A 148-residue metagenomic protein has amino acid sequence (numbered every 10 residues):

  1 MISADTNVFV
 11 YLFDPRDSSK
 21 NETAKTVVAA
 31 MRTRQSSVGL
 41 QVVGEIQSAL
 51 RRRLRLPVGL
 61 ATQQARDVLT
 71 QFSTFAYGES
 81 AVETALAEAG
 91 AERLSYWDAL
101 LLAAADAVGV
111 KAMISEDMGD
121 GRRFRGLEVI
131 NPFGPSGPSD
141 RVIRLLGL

Functional and structural regions predicted by a protein language model:
M1-V38, R53-L60, S136-V142, G147-L148: Short, well-structured N-terminal submotif of metal-dependent ribonuclease cores
V8, V42, A81, L100-L101 (+1 more regions): Alpha-helix capping/helix-boundary segments
S36-V43, S115: Substrate-recognition element of Asp-dependent hydrolases with the DxDx(T/V) motif
Q41, E45-S48, Q63, T84 (+1 more regions): Amphipathic alpha-helical interaction segments
E45-S73: Active-site-proximal, substrate-binding regions of enzyme catalytic domains and RNA-binding/basic surfaces
Q71-E116, L146: Active-site neighborhoods of divalent-metal-dependent phosphate/nucleic-acid chemistry enzymes
L102, A107-L148: Acidic, PIN/NYN-like endoribonuclease modules and their adjacent C-terminal/linker elements
